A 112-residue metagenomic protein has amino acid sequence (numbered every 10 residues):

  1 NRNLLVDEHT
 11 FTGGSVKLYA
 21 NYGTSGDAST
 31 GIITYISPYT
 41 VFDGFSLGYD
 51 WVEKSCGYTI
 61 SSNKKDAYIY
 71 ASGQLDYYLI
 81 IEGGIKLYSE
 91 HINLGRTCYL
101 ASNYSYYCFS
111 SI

Functional and structural regions predicted by a protein language model:
N1-I112: Mature secreted bioactive peptide module from preproproteins
